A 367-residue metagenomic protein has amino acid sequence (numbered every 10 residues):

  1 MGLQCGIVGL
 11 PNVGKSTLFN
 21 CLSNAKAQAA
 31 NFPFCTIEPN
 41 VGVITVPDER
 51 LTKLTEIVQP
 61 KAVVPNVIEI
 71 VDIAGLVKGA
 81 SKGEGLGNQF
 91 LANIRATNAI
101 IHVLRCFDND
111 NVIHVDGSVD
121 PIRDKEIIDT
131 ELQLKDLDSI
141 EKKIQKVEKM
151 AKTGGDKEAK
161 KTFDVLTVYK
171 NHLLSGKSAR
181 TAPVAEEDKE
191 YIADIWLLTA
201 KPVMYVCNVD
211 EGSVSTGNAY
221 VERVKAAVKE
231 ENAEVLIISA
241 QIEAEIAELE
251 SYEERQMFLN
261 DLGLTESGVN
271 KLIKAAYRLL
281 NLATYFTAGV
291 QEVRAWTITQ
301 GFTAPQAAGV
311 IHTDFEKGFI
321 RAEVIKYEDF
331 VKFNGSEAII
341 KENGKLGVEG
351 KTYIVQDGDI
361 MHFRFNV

Functional and structural regions predicted by a protein language model:
M1-I113, I122, E141, V147: Conserved G1/Walker A P-loop phosphate-binding module
G2-V8, V13, F19, K146-I354 (+2 more regions): C-terminal-of-GTPase-core extension/linker across diverse P-loop GTPases
N24-A25, R50-L51, G75-V77, R105-N111 (+5 more regions): Conserved nucleotide-binding/hydrolysis micro-motifs of P-loop NTPases
A30-N31, V112-D116, G217-A219, L249: Short amphipathic alpha-helical segments
I57, I100-V103, E131, K143 (+3 more regions): Amphipathic, soluble alpha-helical interaction motifs
L76-K82, G117-L132, A151-K157, G212-S213 (+1 more regions): Flexible beta-alpha connector loops of hexameric P-loop NTPases
R95, A99-H102, F107-K135, S139-K142 (+3 more regions): Switch/coupling subdomain of P-loop NTPase systems
A96, Q356-D357: Short, flexible surface segments
